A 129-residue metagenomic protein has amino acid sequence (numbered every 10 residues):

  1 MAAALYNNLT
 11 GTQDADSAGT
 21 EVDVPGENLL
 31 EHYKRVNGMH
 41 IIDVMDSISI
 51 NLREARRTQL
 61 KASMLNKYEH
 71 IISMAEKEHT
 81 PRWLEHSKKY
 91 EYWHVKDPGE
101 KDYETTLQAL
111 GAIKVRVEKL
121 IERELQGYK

Functional and structural regions predicted by a protein language model:
M1-K61: Conserved active-site segments centered on acidic
L9-D14, K67, E85-K89: Short glycine/proline-enriched coil/turn segments at helix->beta-strand junctions
S17, S73, E91-H94: Structural signal for conserved beta-strand scaffold positions within catalytic alpha/beta enzyme cores
D23-G26, L65, D97-K101: A short acidic, often aromatic-flanked loop/helix-cap motif at beta-alpha or helix-coil junctions that lines enzyme
M39, S63-N66, E104-L107: Generic alpha-helical secondary structure signal
A55-H86: Mid-chain, well-packed structural core segment of small domains
E78-K129: Phosphate-binding/catalytic loops
